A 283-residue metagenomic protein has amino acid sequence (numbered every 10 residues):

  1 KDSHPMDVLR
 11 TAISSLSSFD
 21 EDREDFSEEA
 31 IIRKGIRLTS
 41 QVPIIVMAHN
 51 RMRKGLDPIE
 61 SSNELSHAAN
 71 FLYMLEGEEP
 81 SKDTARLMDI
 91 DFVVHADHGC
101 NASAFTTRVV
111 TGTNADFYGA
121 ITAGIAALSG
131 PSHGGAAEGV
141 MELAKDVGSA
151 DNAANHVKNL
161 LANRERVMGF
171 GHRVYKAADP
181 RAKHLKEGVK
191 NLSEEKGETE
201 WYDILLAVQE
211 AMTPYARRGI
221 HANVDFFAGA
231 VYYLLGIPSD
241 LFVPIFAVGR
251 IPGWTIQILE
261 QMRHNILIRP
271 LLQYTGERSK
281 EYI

Functional and structural regions predicted by a protein language model:
K1-I283: Hydrophobic alpha-helical bundle cores within soluble ligand-binding/oligomerization subdomains
